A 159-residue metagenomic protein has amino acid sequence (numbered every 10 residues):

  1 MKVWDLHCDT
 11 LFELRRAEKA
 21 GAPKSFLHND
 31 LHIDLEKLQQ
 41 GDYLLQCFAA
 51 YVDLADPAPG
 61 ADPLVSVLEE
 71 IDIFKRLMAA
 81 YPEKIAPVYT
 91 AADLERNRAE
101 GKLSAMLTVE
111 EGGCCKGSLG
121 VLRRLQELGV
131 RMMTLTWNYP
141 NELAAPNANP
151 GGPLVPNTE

Functional and structural regions predicted by a protein language model:
M1-P156: N-terminal hydrophobic targeting/anchoring segments and the immediately downstream early-domain regions of hydrolases
